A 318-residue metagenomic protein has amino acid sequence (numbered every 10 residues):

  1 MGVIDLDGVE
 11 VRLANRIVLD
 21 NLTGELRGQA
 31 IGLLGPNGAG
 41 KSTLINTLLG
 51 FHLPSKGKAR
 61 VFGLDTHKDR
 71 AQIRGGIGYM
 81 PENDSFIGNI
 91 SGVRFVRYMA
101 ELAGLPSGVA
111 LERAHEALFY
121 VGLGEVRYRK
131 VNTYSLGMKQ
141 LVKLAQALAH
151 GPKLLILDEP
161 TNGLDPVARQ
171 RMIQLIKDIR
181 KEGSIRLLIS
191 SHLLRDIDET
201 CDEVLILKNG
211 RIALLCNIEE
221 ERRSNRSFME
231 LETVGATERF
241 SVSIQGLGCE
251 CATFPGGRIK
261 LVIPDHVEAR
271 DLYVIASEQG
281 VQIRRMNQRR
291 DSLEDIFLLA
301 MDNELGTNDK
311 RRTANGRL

Functional and structural regions predicted by a protein language model:
P36-G40: Walker A (P-loop) phosphate-binding loop of ABC-type ATPase nucleotide-binding domains
L49: Helix-to-loop junction immediately C-terminal to a conserved catalytic motif
G57-K68, Q72-I73: Conserved ABC transporter NBD signature motif
R97, E101, G108-V126: Conserved ABC ATPase "signature" region
G151: Conserved catalytic motifs of ABC-family nucleotide-binding domains
L155-E159: Catalytic Walker B motif of ABC-type/P-loop ATPase nucleotide-binding domains
M172-P264: ABC transporter nucleotide-binding domain
